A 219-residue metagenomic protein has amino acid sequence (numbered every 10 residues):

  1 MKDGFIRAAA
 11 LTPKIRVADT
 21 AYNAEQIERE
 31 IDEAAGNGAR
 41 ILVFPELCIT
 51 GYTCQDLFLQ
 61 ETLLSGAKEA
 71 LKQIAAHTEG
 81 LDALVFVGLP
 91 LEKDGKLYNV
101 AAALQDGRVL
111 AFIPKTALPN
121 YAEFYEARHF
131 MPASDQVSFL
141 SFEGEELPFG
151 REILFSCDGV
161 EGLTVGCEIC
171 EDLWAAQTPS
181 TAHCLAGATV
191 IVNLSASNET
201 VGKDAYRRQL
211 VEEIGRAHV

Functional and structural regions predicted by a protein language model:
M1-H218: Enzyme catalytic cores with a strong preference for nitrogen-chemistry domains
